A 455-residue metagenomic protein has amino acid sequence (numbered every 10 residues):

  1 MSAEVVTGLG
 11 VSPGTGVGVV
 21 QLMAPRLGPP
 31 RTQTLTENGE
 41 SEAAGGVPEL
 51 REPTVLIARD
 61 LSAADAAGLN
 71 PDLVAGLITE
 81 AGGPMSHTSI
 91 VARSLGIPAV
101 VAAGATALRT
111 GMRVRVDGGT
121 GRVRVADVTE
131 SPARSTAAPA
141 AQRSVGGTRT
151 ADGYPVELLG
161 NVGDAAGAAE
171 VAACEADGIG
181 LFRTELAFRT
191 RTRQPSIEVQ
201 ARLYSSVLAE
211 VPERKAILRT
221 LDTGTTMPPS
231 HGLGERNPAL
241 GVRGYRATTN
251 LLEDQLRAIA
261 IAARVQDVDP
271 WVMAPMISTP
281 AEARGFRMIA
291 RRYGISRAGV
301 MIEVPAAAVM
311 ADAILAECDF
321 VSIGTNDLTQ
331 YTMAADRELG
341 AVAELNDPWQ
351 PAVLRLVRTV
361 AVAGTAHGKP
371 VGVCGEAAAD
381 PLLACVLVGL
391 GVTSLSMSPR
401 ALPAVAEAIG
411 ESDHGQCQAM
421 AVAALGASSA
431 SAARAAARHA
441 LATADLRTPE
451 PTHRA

Functional and structural regions predicted by a protein language model:
S2-S41, V47-A176: Acidic, glycine-rich flexible loop/linker segments
A141-A455: Conserved alpha/beta-domain cores
